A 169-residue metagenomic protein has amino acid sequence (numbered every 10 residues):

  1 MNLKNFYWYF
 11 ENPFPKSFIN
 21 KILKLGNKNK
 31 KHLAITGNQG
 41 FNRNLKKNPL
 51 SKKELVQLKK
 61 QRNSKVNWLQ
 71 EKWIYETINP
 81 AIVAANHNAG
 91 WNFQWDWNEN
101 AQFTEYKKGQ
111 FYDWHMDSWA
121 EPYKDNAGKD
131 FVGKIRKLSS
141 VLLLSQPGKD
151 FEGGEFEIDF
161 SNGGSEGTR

Functional and structural regions predicted by a protein language model:
M1-R169: Fe(II)/2-oxoglutarate oxygenase catalytic core
